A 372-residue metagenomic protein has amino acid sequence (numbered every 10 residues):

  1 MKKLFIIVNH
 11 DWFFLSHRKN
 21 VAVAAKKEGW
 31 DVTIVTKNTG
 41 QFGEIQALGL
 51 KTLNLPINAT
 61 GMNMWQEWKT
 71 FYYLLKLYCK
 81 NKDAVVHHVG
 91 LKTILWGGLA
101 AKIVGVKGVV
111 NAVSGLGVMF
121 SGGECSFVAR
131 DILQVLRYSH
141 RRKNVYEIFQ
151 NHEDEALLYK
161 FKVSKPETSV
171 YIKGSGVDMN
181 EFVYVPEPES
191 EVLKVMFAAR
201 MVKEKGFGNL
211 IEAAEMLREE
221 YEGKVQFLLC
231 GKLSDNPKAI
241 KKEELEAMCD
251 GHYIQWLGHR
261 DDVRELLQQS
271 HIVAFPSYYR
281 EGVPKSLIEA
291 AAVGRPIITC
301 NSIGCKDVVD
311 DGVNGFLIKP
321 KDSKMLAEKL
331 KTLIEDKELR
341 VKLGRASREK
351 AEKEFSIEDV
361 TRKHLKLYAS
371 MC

Functional and structural regions predicted by a protein language model:
L53-N54, Q134-Y184, K194: Donor nucleotide-sugar binding/catalytic pocket of nucleotide-sugar-dependent glycosyltransferases
A101, M325, T332, L339-E354 (+1 more regions): A short, well-ordered alpha-helix in the C-terminal region of glycosyltransferases
G117, E153-D154, Y171-F182, R200-K203 (+2 more regions): Short beta-strand->alpha-helix junction loop in the catalytic core of nucleotide-activated group-transfer enzymes
P186-K205, L210-A214, F227-L228: Conserved donor-binding/catalytic core segment of Leloir-type glycosyltransferases
G231, I240-H259: Nucleotide-activated donor-binding/catalytic signature segment of Leloir-type glycosyltransferases, i.e., the conserved
Q268-G282, R295-P296: Acidic donor-binding loop of glycosyltransferase active sites
P296-T299, V309: Short hydrophobic beta-strand element within catalytic cores of glycosyltransferases and related nucleotide-activated
D310-G312, F316-S323, T332-E338: Conserved acidic donor-binding segment of nucleotide-sugar-dependent glycosyltransferases
